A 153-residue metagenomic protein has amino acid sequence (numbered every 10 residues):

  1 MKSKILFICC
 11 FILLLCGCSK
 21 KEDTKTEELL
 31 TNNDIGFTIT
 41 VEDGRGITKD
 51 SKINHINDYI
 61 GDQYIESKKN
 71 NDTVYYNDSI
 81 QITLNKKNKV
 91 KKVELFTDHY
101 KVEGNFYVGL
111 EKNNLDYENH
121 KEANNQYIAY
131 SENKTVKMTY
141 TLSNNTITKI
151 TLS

Functional and structural regions predicted by a protein language model:
K2-E22: Sec-dependent N-terminal signal peptides of Gram-positive bacterial secreted proteins and lipoproteins
I5, I12-L14, E28-L29, T141 (+1 more regions): Acidic/proline-rich low-complexity IDRs
L6-C10, I39, D98, T139: Short, functionally important structural connectors and interaction interfaces within domains
C18-A123, L152-S153: Short helix/turn-capping signatures at newly exposed starts of structured segments
I128-N145, T151: Short, exposed beta-strand-loop hairpins at the edges of beta-sheets in extracellular/periplasmic proteins
